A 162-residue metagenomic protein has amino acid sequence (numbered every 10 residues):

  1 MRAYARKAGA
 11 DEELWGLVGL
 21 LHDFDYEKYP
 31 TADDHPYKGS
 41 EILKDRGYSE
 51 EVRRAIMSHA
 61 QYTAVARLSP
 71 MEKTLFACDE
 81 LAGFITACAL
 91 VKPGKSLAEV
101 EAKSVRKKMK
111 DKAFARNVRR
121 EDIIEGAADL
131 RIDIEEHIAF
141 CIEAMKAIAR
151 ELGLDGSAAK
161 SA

Functional and structural regions predicted by a protein language model:
A8-A115, I124: Divalent metal-dependent catalytic cores for phosphoryl transfer on phosphate-bearing substrates
S104-S161: A structured, mid-to-C-terminal "fold-capping" secondary-structure block
